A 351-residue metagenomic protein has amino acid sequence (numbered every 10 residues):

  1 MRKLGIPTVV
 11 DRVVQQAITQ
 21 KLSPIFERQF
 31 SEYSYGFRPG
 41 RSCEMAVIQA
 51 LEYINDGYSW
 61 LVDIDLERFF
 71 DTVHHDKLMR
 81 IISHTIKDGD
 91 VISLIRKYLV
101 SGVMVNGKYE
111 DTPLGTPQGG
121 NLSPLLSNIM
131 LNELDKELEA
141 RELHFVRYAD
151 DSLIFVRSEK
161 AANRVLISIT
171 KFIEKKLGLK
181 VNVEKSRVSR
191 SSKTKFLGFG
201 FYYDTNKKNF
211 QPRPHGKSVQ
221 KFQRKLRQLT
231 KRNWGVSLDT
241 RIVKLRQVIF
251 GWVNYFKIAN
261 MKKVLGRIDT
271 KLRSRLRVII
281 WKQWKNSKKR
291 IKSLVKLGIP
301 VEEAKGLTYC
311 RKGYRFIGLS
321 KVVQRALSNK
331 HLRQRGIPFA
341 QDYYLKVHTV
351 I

Functional and structural regions predicted by a protein language model:
R2-L4, D111-P117, Q228-R232, Y255: Short hinge/gating elements
R2-T8, Q211-P212: Conserved phosphate-binding loops in nucleotide/dinucleotide-binding enzymes
V9-Q15, L51, M79: Duplex nucleic acid-engaging cores and interfaces of nucleic-acid transaction enzymes
Q29-R41, M45-F196: Conserved polymerase palm-domain catalytic core
V100, K176-V243, Q247-F250: A conserved non-catalytic segment of reverse transcriptases and RNA-directed RNA polymerases corresponding to the late
R241-S287, I291, V295: Non-catalytic, peripheral interaction segments enriched in hydrophobic/basic residues
R275, W284-I351: Extended C-terminal regions of large enzymes
